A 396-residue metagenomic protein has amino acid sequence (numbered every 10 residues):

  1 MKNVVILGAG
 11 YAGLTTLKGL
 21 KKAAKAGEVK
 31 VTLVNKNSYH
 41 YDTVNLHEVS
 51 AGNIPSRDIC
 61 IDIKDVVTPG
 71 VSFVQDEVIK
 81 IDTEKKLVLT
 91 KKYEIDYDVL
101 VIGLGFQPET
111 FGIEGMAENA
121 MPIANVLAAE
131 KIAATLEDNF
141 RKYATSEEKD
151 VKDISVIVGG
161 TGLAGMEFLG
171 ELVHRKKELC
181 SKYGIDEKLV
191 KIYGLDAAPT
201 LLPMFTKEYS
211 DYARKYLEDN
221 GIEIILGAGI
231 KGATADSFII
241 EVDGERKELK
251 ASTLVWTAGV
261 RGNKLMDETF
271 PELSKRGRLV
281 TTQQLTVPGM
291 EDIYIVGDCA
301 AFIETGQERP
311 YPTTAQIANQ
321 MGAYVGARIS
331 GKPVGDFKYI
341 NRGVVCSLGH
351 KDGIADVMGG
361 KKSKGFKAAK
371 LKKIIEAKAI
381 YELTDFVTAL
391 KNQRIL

Functional and structural regions predicted by a protein language model:
M1-N3, F73-S155, G159, G244 (+1 more regions): FAD-binding core/adjacent interface of flavoenzyme oxidoreductases
M1-S72, M166-M204: Beta1-alpha1 glycine-rich phosphate/pyrophosphate-binding loop at the start of Rossmann-like nucleotide-binding domains
A12, G105-P108, L169, V260-G262: Short glycine-rich anion-binding loops that position phosphate/pyrophosphate groups of nucleotides and phosphorylated
F73-K80, H174-T282: A Rossmann-like FAD-binding core segment of flavoenzymes
E118-D150, E248-Q320: FAD-site-proximal beta/loop scaffold in flavoenzymes
H174-K177, A315-R342: Internal hydrophobic alpha-helix adjacent to the cofactor/substrate pocket in enzyme cavities
H350-L396: C-terminal auxiliary extensions adjacent to catalytic cores
